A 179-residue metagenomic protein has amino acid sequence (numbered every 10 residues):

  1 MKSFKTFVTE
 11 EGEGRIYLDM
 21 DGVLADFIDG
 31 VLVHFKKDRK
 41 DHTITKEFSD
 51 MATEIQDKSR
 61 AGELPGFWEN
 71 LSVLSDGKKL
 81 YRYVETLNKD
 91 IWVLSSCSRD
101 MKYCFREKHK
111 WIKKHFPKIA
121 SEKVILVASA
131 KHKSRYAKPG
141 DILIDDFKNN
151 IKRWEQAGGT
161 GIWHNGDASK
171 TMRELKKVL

Functional and structural regions predicted by a protein language model:
K2-E13: Proteolytic processing junctions in secreted/extracellular precursors, especially proprotein convertase/trypsin-like
E11-A61, Q156: Active-site neighborhood of HAD-like aspartate-dependent phosphohydrolases
D19, L94-S96, I144: Short hydrophobic segments within beta-strands
A25-I28, L32-V33, I91-V93, D100-C104 (+3 more regions): Short catalytic/ligand-binding loop motif for oxyanion handling, primarily in non-cytosolic enzymes, centered on
W68-V73, G77-K108, I112: Substrate-recognition element of Asp-dependent hydrolases with the DxDx(T/V) motif
K110-L126: Structural recognition of alpha->loop->beta junctions
V124-W154: Conserved Lys-Pro-Asp/Glu-containing loop-to-beta segment of HAD-superfamily phosphomonoesterases, centered on
I142-L175: Acidic, Mg2+-coordinating phosphoryl-transfer loop and its flanking beta/alpha structural elements, shared across
